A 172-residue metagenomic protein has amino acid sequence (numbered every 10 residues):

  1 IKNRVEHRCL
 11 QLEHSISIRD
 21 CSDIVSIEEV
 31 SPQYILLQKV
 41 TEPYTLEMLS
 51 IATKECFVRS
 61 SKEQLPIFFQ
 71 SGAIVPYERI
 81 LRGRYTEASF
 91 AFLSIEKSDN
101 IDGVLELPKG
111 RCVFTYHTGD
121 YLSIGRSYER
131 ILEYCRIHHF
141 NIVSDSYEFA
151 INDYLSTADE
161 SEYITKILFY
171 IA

Functional and structural regions predicted by a protein language model:
I1-A172: A solvent-exposed interaction/effector surface
